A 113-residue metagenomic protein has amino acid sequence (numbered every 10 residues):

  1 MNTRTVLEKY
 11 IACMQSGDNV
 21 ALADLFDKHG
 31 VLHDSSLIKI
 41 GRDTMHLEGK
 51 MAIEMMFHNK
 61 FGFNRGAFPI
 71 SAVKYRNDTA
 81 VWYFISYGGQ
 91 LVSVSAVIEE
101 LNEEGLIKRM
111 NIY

Functional and structural regions predicted by a protein language model:
M1-D18: Short, aromatic-enriched amphipathic alpha-helices that serve as compact interaction elements
N2, A52, L91: Soluble or luminal CAZymes and related metallo-dependent hydrolases
Y10, L22-A23, G30, G49 (+3 more regions): Hydrophobic pocket/interface hotspot
D27-A72: A solvent-exposed, acidic/Ser-Thr-rich amphipathic alpha-helical stretch
M55-Y113: A beta-strand edge to alpha-helix "cap/lid" segment located at domain peripheries
